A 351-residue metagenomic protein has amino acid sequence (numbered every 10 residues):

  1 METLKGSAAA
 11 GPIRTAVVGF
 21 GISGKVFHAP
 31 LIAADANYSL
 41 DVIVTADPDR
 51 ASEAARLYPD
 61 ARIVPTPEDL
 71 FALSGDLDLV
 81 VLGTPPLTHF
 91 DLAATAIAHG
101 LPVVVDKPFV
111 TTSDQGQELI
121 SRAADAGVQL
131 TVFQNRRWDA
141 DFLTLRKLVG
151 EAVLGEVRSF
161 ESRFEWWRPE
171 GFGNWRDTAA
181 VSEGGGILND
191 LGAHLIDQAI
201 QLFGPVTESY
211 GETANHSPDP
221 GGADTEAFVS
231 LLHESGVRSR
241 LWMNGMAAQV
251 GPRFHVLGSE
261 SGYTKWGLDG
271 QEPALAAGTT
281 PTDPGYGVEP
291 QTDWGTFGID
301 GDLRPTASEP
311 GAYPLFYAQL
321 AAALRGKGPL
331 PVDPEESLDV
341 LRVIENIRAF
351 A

Functional and structural regions predicted by a protein language model:
M1-K5, D197-E272, P314-G326, I344-I347: Contiguous beta-strand/loop segments that form the cofactor/metal-binding neighborhood of enzyme cores
M1-P12, D69, L79-V81, R304-T306 (+1 more regions): C-terminal helix-rich "cap/oligomerization" subdomain common to oxidoreductases
M1-Y58: N-terminal Rossmann-like dinucleotide-binding module
G24, P65, V105, T111 (+2 more regions): Hydrophobic residues in well-ordered beta-strands that form the structural core
D35, H255-E335: C-terminal glycine/acidic-rich active-site capping loop/insertion
Y58-R122, A312: Beta-loop-alpha module in the N-terminal Rossmann-like domain of NAD(P)-dependent dehydrogenases, especially those
E118-R136, E156-S162: Rossmann-fold dehydrogenase core element
R136-P220: Predominantly a Rossmann-like dinucleotide-binding segment in NAD(P)-dependent oxidoreductases
